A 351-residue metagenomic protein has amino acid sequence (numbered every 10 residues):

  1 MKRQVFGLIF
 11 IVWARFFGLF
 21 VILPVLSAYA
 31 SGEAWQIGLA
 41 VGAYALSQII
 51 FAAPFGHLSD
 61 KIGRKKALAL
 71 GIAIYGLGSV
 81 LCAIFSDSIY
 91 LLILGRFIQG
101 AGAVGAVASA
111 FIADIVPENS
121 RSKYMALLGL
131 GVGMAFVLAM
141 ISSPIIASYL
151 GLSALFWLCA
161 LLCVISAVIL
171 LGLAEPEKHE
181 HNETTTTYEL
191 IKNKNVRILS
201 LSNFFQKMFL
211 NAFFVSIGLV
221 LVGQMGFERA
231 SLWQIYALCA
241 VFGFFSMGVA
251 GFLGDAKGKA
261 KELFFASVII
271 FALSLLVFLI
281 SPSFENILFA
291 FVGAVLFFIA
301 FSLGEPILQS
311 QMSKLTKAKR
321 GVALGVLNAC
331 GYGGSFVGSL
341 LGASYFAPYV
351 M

Functional and structural regions predicted by a protein language model:
P24-W35, V215-S231: Short amphipathic helix-loop junctions that connect adjacent transmembrane helices in Major Facilitator Superfamily/SLC
G42-F55, A237-V249: Central cavity-lining transmembrane alpha-helices of secondary-active solute carriers, predominantly the Major
I50-S86: Conserved MFS/SLC helix-loop-helix module at the cytosolic interface between two early adjacent transmembrane helices
A52-G63, S246-K259, F346: Helix-to-loop junctions at the C-terminal end of transmembrane segments in multipass secondary transporters
K61-G71, A256-V268: Cytoplasmic membrane-interface "Motif A"-like loop-to-helix N-cap segments of 12-TM Major Facilitator Superfamily
G95-G131: Cytoplasmic helix-loop-helix junction between adjacent transmembrane helices in 12-TM secondary transporters
E175-S202: Juxtamembrane intracellular "pre-TM" segments in multi-pass secondary transporters
K261-L308: C-terminal transmembrane helical hairpin of 12-TM major facilitator-type secondary transporters
